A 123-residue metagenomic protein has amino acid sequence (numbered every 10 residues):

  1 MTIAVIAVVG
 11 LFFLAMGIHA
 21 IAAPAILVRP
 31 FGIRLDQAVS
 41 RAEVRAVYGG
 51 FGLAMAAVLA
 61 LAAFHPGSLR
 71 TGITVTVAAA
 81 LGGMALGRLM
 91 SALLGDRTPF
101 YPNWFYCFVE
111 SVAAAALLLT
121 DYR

Functional and structural regions predicted by a protein language model:
I3-A20: N-terminal signal-anchor transmembrane alpha helix
V5-V8, V47, T76, F105: Physicochemical signature of membrane-embedded alpha-helices that form the seven-helix bundle of GPCRs, emphasizing
F12-F13, L53-A57, E110-L117: Hydrophobic cores of alpha-helical transmembrane segments in multi-pass inner/ER membrane proteins, independent
A23-R41, S91: Cytosolic, membrane-interface loops and tails of multi-pass inner-membrane proteins
L35-G49, P99-V109: Juxtamembrane helix-loop boundaries in multi-pass membrane proteins
R41-A63, A79-A80: Core segments of alpha-helical transmembrane spans in multipass integral membrane proteins
A62-W104: Transmembrane helix-loop-helix
L117-R123: Juxtamembrane boundary at the C-terminal end of a transmembrane helix
